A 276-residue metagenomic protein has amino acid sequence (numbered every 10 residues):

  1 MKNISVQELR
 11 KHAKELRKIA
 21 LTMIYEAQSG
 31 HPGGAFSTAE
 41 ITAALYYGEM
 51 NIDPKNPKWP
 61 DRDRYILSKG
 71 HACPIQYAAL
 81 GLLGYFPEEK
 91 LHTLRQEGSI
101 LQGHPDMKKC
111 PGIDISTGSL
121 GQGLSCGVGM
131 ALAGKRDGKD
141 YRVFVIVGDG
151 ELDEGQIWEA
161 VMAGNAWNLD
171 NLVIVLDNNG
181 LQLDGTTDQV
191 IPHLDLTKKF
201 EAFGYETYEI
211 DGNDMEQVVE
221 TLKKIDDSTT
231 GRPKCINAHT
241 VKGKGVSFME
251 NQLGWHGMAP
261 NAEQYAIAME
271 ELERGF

Functional and structural regions predicted by a protein language model:
N3-C73: N-terminal amphipathic, basic-rich helices that act as targeting or association modules
I24-Q28, L80, G204-T207: Short amphipathic alpha-helical interaction patches enriched in hydrophobic/aromatic residues with interspersed Lys/Arg
Q28-P32, L91, C235: Flexible, glycine/charged-enriched surface loops at secondary-structure junctions
A39-A44, P74-A78, L124-L132: Contiguous, well-ordered alpha-helical segments that form the cores/surfaces of helical PPI scaffolds
N51-R64, H104-F276: Glycine-rich ThDP/TPP pyrophosphate-binding loop and its adjacent helix/strand module within ThDP-dependent enzymes
Y77-F86: Alpha-helical support elements that line or immediately flank enzyme active sites and cofactor-binding pockets
P87-D106: Anionic-ligand anchoring segments at beta-strand to alpha-helix junctions in alpha/beta enzyme folds, i.e., glycine
